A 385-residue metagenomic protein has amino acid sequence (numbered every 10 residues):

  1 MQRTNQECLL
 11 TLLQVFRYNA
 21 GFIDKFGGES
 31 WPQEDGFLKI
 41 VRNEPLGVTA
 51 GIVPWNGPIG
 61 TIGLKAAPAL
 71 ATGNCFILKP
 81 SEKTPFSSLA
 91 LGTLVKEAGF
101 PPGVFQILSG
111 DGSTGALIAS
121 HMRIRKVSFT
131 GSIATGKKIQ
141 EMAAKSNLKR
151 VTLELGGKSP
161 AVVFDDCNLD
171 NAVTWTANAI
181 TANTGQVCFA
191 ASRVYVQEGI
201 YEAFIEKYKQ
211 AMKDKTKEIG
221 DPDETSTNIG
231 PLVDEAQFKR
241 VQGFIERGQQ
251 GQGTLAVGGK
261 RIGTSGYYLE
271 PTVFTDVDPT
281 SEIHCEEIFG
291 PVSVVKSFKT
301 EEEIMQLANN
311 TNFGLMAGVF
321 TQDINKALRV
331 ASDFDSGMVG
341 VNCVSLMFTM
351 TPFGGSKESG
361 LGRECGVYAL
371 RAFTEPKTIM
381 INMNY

Functional and structural regions predicted by a protein language model:
M1-F37: N-terminal Rossmann-like NAD(P)+-binding subdomain of aldehyde/semialdehyde dehydrogenases
V15, G27-N171, S226, F298: Rossmann-like NAD(P) dinucleotide-binding subdomain of oxidoreductase/dehydrogenase enzymes
F16, G73, F105, V127 (+6 more regions): Residue-level signal for inorganic ion chemistry
F16, S88-L91, I118, I139 (+4 more regions): Hydrophobic packing residues within well-ordered alpha-helices of enzyme cores
C75-I77, L255, M338: A short hydrophobic/small-residue beta-strand
P102, L155-G157, C188-F189, T225-T227 (+2 more regions): Short glycine-enriched loop/turn motifs at secondary-structure junctions
I124, I245, R261, Y268-Y385: Conserved C-terminal structural/oligomerization subdomain of aldehyde/semialdehyde dehydrogenase
A134-D278, V341: ALDH superfamily catalytic-core signature
